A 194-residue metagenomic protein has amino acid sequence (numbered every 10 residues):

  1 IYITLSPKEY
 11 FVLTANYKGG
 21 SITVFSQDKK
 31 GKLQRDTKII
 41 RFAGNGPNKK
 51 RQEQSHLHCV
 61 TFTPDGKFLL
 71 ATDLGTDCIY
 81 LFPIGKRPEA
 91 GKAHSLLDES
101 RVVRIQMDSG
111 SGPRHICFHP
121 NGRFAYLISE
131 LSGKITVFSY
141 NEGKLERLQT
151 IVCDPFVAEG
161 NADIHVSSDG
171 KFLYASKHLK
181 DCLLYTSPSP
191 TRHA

Functional and structural regions predicted by a protein language model:
I1-P7, A43-P64, M107-G122, C153-D169: Beta-rich, blade/repeat-based domains predominating in secreted/periplasmic proteins but also intracellular
I1-Q27: A generic, well-ordered mixed alpha/beta core segment in the N-terminal half of proteins
Y17, Q27, L74, E130 (+1 more regions): Short loop/turn segments immediately following the C-termini of beta-strands
G20-I22, D77-I79, G133-I135, D181-L183: Structural signal for beta-propeller blades
K30-D36, P88-R101, G143-Q149, R192: Beta-strand initiation motifs
L70-S129: Loop-centered beta-sheet repeat module
Y185-A194: Single conserved hydrophobic/aromatic residue that forms the stacking wall/gate of nucleotide- or nucleobase-binding
